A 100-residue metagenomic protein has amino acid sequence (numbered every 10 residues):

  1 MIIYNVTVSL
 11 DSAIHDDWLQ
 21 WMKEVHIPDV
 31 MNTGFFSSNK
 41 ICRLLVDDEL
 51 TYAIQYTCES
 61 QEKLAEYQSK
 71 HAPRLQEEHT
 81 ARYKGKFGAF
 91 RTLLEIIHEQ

Functional and structural regions predicted by a protein language model:
I2-S9, N39-K70: Short, well-ordered beta-strand segments in beta-rich or mixed alpha/beta enzyme and ligand-binding folds
Y4-N5, L19, K23-H26, I54-Y56 (+1 more regions): Residue-level signal for functionally critical sites in structured catalytic/ligand-binding pockets
I14, E62-L64, E99: Residue-level signal for secondary-structure boundary sites
I14-S38, Q76-E77: Short amphipathic alpha-helical segments
H26-V30, C42, L50-T51, Q76-H79 (+1 more regions): Alpha-helix boundary/interfacial micro-motifs
T33-S38, T57-L93: An amphipathic, aromatic/His-enriched active-site/gating alpha helix that lines ligand/cofactor pockets
L93-Q100: Short, low-order "capping/linker" segments at domain edges
